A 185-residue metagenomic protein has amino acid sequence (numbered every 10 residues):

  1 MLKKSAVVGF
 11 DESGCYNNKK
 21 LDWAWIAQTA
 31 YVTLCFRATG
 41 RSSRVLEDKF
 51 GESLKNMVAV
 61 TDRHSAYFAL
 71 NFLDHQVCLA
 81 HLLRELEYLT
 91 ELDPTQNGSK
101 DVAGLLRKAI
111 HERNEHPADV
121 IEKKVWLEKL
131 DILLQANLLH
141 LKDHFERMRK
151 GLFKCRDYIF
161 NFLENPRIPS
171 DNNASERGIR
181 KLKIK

Functional and structural regions predicted by a protein language model:
M1-K185: Catalytic center-proximal scaffold of phosphoryl-transfer enzymes
